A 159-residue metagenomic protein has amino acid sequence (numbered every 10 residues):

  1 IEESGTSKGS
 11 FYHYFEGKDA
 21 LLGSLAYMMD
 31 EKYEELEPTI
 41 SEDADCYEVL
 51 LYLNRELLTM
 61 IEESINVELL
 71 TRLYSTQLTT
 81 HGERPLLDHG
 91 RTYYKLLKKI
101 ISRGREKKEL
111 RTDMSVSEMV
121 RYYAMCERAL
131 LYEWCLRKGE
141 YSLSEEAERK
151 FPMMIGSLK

Functional and structural regions predicted by a protein language model:
I1-A20, S24: Helix-turn-helix
F15, T39, T79-E83, E109-T112 (+1 more regions): A short, mixed-charge helix-start or loop-turn motif at secondary-structure junctions
S24, M28, P38-S64, V116-Y123: Hydrophobic alpha-helical connector segments
L25-M29, Y33, L97: Generic hydrophobic, amphipathic alpha-helix propensity
E42-C46, E62, L78, T112 (+2 more regions): Residue-level signature of the cytosolic catalytic core of signaling kinases
E48, P85-G90, E106-Y122, S142-E145: All-alpha amphipathic helical-bundle segments outside canonical DNA-binding/catalytic cores that form hydrophobic
L51-Y52, E56-T59, K95, K99-K107 (+3 more regions): C-terminal peripheral helix-coil segments that are non-catalytic and often amphipathic
L58-K98, E109: Short secondary-structure transition hinges
